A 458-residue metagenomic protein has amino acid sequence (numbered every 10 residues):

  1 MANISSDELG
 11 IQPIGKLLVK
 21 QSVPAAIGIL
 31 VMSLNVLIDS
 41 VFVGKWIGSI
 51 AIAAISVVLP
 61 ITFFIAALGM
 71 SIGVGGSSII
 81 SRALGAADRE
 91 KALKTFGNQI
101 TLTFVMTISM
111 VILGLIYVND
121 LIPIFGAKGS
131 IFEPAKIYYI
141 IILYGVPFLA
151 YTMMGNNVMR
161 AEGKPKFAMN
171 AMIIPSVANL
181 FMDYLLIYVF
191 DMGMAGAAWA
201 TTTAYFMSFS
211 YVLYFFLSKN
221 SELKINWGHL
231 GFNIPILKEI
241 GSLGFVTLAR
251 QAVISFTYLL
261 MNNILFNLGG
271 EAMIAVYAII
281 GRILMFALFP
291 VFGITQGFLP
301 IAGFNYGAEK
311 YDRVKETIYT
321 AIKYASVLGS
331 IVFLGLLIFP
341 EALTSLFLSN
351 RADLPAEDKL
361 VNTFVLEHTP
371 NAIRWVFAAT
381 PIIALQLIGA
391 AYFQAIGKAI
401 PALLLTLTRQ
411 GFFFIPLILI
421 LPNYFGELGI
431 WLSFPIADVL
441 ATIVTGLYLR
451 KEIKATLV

Functional and structural regions predicted by a protein language model:
M1-S22, I80-G145, V189-G244, A302-A379 (+1 more regions): Short alpha-helical transmembrane segments in multi-pass integral membrane proteins
L9-W46, P60-G75, I79, F104-V111 (+5 more regions): N-terminal transmembrane alpha-helices
K20-D39, I141, P175, A204-S208 (+2 more regions): Transmembrane helical elements of multi-pass membrane transporters/channels
V23, I27, V58-I61, T101-V105 (+16 more regions): Hydrophobic residues within alpha-helical transmembrane segments of multi-pass solute transporters/permease subunits
L34-I52, I122-G129, L185-M192, S255-I280 (+3 more regions): Helix-terminus/linker motif at the lipid-water interface of multi-pass membrane proteins
L37, W46-S49, A83-A86, A161-E162 (+5 more regions): Helix-loop interface residues and adjacent transmembrane-helix termini in multi-pass membrane transporters, primarily
I52-I112, L149-A168, V276-P340, I383-A402: Small-residue-rich hydrophobic transmembrane alpha-helices
G73, I142-R160, A168-S176, A197-V212 (+4 more regions): Short runs within selected transmembrane alpha-helices of multi-pass transporters and secretion channels
